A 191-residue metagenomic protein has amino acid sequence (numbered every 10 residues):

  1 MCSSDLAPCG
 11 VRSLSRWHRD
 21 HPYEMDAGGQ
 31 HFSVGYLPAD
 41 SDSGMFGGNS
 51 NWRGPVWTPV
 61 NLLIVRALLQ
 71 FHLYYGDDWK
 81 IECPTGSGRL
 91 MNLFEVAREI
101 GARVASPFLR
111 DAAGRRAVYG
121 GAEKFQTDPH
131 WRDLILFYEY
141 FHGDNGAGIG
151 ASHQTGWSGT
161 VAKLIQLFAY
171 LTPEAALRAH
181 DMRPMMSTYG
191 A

Functional and structural regions predicted by a protein language model:
M1-A191: Acidic, mature catalytic/reactive cores of soluble proteins
